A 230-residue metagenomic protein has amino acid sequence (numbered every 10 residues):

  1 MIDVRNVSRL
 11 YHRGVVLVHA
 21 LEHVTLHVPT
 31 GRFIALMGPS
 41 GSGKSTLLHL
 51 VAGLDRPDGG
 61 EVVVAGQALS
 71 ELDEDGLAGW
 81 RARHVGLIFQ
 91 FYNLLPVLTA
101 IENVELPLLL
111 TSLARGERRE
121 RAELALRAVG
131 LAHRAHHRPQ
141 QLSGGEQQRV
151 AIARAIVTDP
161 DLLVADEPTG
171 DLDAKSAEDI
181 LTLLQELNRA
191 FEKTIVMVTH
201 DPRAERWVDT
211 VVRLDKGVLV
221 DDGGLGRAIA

Functional and structural regions predicted by a protein language model:
M1-K216: ABC family nucleotide-binding domain
T210, V218-A230: Conserved beta-strand-loop-alpha-helix hinge in the C-terminal portion of ABC ATPase nucleotide-binding domains
